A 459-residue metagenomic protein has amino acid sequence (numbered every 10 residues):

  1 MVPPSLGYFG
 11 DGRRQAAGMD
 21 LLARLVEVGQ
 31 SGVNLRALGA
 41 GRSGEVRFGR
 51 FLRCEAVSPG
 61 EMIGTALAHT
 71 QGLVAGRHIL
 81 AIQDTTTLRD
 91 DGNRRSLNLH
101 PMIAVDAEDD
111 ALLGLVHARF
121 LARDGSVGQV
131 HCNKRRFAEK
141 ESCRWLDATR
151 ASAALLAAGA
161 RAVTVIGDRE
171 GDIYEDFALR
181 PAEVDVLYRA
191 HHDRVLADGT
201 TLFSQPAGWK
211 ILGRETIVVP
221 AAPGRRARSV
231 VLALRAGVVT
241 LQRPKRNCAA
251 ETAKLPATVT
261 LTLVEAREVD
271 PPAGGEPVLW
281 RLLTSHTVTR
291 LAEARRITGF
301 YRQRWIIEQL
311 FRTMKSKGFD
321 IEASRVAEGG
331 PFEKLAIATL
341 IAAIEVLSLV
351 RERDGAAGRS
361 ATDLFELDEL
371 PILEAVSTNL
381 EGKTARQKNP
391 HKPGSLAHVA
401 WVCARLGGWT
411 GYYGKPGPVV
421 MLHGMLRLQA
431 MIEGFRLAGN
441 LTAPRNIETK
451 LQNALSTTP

Functional and structural regions predicted by a protein language model:
M1-T86, D90-N98, I103-P459: Single, function-defining residue in the core of a domain
